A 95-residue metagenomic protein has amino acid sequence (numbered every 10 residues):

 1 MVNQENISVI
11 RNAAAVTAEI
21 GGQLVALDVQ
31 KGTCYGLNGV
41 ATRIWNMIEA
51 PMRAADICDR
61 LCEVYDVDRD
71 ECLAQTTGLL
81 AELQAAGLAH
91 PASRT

Functional and structural regions predicted by a protein language model:
M1-V25: Long, low-complexity, charged/polar intrinsically disordered regions in eukaryotic proteins
I20, T33-T95: Long, charge-rich, low-complexity alpha-helical segments
